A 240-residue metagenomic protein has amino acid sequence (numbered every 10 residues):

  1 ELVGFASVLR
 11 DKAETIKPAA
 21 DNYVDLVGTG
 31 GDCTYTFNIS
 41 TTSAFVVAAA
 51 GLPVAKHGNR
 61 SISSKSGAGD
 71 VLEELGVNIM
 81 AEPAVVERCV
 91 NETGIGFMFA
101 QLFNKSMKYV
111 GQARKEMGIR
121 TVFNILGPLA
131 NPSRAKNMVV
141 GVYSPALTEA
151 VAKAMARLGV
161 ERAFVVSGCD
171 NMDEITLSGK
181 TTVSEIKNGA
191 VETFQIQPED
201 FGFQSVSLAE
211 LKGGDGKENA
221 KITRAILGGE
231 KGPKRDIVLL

Functional and structural regions predicted by a protein language model:
E1-L2, P198: Active-site-proximal helix-loop elements at catalytic-domain edges
L2-S61: Active-site cofactor/substrate anionic-group-binding motifs, chiefly glycine- and Lys/Arg-rich phosphate-binding loops
G4, T42, G67, V85 (+1 more regions): Short Gly/charged-rich anion-binding patches and loops
E14, T36-F37, G51, E73-M80 (+1 more regions): Glycine-rich anion-binding loops and their surrounding alpha/beta cores
V54-H57, A68, V139: Long, contiguous hydrophobic alpha-helical segments, chiefly transmembrane helices and signal peptides
R60-N78: Active-site-proximal loop->helix
